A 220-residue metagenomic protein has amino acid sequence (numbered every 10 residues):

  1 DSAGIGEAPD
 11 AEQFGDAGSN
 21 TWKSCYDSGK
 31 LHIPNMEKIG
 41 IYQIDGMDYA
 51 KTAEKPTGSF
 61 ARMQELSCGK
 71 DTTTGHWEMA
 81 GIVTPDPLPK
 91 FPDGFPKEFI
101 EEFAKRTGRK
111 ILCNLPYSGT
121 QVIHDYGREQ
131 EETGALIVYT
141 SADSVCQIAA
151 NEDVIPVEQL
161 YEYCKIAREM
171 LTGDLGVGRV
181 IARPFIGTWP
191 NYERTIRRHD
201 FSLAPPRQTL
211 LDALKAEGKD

Functional and structural regions predicted by a protein language model:
G4-N151, I155-E158, R183, N191: Active-site nucleophile/metal-coordination loop of metallo-enzymes that catalyze phosphate/sulfate and related
A150-N151, E158-K219: Extended, H/D-rich, highly charged conserved domains that either
